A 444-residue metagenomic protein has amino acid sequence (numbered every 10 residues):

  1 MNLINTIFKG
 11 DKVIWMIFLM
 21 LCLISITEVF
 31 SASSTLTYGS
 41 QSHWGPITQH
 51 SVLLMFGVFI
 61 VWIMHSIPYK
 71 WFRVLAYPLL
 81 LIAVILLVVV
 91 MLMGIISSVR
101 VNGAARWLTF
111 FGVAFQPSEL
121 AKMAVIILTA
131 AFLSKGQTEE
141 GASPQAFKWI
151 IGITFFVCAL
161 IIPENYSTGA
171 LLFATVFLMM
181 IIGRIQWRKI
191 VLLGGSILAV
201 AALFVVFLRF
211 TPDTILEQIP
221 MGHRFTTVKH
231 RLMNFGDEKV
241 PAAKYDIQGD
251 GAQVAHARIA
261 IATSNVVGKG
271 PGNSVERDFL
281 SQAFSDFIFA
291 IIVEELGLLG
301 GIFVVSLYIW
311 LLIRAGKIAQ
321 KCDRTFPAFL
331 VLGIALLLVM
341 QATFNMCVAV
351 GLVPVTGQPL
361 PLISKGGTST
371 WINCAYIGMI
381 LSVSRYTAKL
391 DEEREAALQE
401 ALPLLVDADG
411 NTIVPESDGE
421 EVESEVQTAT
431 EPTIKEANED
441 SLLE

Functional and structural regions predicted by a protein language model:
M1-M16, M20-L21, T27-E164, M346-P361 (+4 more regions): Membrane-helix boundary/helix-loop-helix interface segments in multi-pass membrane proteins
V52-I60, E295-L312: Hydrophobic alpha-helical transmembrane segments
M55, Y77-V84, P144-L160, S167-I219: Hydrophobic alpha-helical segments of polytopic membrane proteins
F59, I67, L128, T227 (+3 more regions): Transmembrane alpha-helix boundary/anchor motif
V101-W107, G194-L298, T325-F326: Hydrophobic, glycine- and aromatic-enriched re-entrant/interface helices and adjoining loop segments
L133, V176-K189, S274-G300, G357-W371: Interfacial segments of multi-pass membrane proteins
I162, A170, G268, I302-S306 (+1 more regions): Hydrophobic alpha-helical segments of membrane proteins
G316-G357, I363: Loop-to-helix entry and N-terminal half of a specific, functionally important transmembrane alpha helix in multi-pass
